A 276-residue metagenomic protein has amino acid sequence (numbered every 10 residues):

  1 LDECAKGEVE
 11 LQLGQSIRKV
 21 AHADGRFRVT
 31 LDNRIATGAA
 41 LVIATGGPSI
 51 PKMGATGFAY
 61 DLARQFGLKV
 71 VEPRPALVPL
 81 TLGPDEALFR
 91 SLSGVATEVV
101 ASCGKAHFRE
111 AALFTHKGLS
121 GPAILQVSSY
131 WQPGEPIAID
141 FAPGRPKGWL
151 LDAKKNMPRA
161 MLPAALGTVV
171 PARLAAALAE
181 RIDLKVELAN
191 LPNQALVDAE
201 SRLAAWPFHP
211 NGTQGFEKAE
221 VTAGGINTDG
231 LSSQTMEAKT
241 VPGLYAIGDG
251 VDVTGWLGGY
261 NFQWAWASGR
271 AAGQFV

Functional and structural regions predicted by a protein language model:
L1-E10: N-terminal Rossmann-like dinucleotide/flavin-binding domain of flavoprotein oxidoreductases that bind FAD/FMN
L11-Q15, L31, E72-R74, Q214: Short loop/edge segments at beta-strand edges and connector loops that shape dinucleotide/nucleotide cofactor-binding
L13, A177-T254: A glycine-rich dinucleotide-binding beta-alpha-beta segment and adjacent secondary-structure elements that constitute
L13-R26: A conserved short coil-to-beta-strand element within the FAD-binding core of flavoproteins
I17, I35-A55, A63-R64, A112-K117 (+2 more regions): Short hydrophobic core segments
G47-F66, V253-V276: A conserved FAD-binding loop/helix module that cradles the flavin
I50-P51, P79-L80, T115, L119-P122 (+2 more regions): Glycine-rich phosphate/pyrophosphate-binding beta-alpha loops
L68-R74, V78-Q194: An anion/pyrophosphate-binding glycine-rich loop and adjacent beta-alpha core in soluble alpha-beta enzymes
